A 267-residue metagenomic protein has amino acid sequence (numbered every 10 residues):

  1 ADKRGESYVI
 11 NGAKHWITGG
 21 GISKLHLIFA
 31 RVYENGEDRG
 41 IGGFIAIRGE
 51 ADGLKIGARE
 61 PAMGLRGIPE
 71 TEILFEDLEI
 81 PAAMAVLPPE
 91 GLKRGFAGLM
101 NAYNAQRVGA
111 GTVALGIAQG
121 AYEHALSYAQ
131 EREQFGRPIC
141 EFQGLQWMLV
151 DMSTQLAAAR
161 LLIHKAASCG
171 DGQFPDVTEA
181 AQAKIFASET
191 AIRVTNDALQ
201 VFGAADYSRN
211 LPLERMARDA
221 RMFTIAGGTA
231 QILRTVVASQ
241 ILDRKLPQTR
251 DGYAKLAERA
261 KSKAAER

Functional and structural regions predicted by a protein language model:
D2-K3, T18-I22, E34-D38, M63-G67 (+1 more regions): Solvent-exposed alpha-helices and their adjacent loops that cap or buttress functional pockets in soluble metabolic
K3-Y8, L74, N101-R267: Alpha-helical interface subdomain recognition
S7, N11-I56: A short core secondary-structure module
I17, N35-E37, A51-G53, I80-A85 (+2 more regions): Short, acidic Gly/Pro/Ser/Thr-rich loop/turn segments
L25-F29, G43-I45, E70-D77, M222: Conserved hydrophobic/aromatic beta-strand scaffold that supports enzyme active sites
D52-E79: Flexible, small-/acidic-enriched active-site or ligand-binding loops
A62, V86-P88, G136-R137: Short beta-strand/turn micro-motifs at beta-sheet edges
E76-A97: Long, acidic (Asp/Glu-rich), low-complexity accessory segments flanking structured domains
